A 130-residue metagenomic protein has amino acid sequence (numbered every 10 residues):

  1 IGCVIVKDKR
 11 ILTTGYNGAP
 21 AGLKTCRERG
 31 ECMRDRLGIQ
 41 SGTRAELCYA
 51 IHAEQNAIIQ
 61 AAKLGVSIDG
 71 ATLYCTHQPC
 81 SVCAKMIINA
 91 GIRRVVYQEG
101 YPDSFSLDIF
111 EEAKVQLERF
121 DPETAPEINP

Functional and structural regions predicted by a protein language model:
I1-P130: Zinc-dependent deaminase catalytic domain
